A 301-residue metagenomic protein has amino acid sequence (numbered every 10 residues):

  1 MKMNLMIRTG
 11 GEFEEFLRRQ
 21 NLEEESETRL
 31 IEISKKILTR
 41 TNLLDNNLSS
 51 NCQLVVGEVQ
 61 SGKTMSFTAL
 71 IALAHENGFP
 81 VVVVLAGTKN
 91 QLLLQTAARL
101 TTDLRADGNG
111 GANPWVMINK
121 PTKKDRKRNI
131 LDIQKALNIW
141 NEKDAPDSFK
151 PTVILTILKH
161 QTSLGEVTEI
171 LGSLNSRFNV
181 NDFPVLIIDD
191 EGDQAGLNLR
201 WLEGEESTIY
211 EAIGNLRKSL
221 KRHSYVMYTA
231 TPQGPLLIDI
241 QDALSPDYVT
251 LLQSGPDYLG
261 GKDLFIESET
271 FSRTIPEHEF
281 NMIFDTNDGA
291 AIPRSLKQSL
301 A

Functional and structural regions predicted by a protein language model:
F16-V56: Conserved pre-motif I regulatory segment
L48-V55, P80-V81, K150-V153: Pre-Walker A (Motif I) flank of P-loop NTPase domains
E58-V59, G87: P-loop (Walker A) phosphate-binding loop of NTP-binding proteins
G62: Conserved glycine(s) of the Walker
S66, L70: Hydrophobic positions on the alpha1 helix immediately C-terminal to the Walker A/P-loop
P80-G111: Conserved Walker A/P-loop ATP-binding site and its immediately adjacent core in helicase/helicase-like ATPase domains
N113-N119, F183-D189, D193-Q194, N198-A301: Conserved P-loop NTPase catalytic core
R128-F183, I188, G196-L216: Conserved RecA-like ASCE ATPase "motif II neighborhood" in helicase/translocase motors
